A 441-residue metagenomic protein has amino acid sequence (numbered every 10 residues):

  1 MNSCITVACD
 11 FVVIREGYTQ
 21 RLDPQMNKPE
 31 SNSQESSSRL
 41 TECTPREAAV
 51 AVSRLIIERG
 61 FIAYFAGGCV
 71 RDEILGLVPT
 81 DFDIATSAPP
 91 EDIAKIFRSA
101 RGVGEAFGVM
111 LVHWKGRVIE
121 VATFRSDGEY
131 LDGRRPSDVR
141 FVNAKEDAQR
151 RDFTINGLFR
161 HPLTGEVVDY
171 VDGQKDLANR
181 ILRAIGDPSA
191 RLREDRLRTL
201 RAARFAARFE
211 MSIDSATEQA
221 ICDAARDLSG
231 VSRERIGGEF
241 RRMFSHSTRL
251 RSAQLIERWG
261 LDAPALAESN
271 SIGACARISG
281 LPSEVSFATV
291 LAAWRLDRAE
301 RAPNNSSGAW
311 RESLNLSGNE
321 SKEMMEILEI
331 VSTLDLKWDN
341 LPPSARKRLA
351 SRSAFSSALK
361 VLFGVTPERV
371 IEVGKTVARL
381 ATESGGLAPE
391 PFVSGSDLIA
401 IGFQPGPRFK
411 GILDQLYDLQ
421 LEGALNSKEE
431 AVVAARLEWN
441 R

Functional and structural regions predicted by a protein language model:
N2-R441: Catalytic cores of the polymerase beta-like nucleotidyltransferase superfamily and closely associated nucleotide
